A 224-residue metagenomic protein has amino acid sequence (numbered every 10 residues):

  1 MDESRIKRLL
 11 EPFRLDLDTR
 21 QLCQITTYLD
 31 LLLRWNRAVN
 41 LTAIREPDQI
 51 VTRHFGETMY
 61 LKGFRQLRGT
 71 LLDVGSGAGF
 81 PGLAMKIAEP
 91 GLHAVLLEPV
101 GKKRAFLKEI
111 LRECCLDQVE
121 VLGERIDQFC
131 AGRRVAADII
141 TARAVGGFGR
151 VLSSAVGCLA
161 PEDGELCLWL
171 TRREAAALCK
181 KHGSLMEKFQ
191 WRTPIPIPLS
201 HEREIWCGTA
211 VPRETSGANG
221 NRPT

Functional and structural regions predicted by a protein language model:
M1-L72, K102-K103, E109-V119, R222-T224: Class I SAM-dependent transferase core
H54, F80-A84: N-terminal, charged amphipathic alpha-helical interaction modules
V74-S76: Conserved beta-strand/loop positions that form the S-adenosyl-L-methionine
G82, E89-V95, P99-T224: S-adenosylmethionine
